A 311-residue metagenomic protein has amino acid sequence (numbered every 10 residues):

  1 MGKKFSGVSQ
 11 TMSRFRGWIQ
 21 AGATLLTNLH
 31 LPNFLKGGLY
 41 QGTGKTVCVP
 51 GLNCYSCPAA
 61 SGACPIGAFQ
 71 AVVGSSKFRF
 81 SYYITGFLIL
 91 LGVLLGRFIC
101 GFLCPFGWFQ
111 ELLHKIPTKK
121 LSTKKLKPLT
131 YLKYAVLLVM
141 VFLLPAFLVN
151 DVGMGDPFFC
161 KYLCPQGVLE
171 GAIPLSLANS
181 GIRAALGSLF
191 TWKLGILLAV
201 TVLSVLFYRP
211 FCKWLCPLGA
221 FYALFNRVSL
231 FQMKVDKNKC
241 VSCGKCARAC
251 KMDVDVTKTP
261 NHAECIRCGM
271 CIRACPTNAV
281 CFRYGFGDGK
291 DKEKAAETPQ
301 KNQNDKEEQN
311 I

Functional and structural regions predicted by a protein language model:
M1-T257, A263-I311: Non-ligating segments of multi-cofactor redox enzymes
